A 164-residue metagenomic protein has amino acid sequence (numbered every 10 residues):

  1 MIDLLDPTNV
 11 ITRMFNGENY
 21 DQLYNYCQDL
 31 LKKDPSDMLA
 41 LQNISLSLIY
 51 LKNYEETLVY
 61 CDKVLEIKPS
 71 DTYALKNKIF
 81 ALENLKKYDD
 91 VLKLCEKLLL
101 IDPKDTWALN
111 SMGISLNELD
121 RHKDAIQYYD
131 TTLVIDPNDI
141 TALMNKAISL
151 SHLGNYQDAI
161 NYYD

Functional and structural regions predicted by a protein language model:
M1-P7, Q28-D34: TPR-adjacent "capping" and linker segments in tetratricopeptide-repeat scaffold/adaptor proteins
T12-N16, L39-Y50, Y73-N84, W107-E118 (+1 more regions): Conserved alpha-helical positions within TPR/SEL1-like repeat arrays
D29-K32, K63-E66, K97-L100, T131-V134: Conserved structural position within tetratricopeptide repeats
E56, S149, Y156-D164: Low-complexity/repetitive intrinsically disordered segments
